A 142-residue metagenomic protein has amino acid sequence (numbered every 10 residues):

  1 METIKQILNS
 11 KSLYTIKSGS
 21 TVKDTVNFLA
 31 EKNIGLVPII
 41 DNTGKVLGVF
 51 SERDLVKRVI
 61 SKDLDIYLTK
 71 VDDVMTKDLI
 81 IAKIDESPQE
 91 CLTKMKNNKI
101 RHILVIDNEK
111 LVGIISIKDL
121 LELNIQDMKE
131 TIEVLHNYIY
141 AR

Functional and structural regions predicted by a protein language model:
M1-K11, S51-I81, D85-K96, I117-R142: Tandem CBS (Bateman) regulatory domains
Y14, I80, V112: Glycine-/small-residue-rich active-site loops that bind phosphorylated ligands and cofactors
T15, I103, I139-A141: Compositionally biased, intrinsically disordered low-complexity regions enriched in proline and serine
I16-N33, I40, I81-K99, I106: The conserved cystathionine-beta-synthase
D24, V46, R58: Short acidic/glycine-rich loop or secondary-structure boundary segments that cap or lie
L29-K32, V37-D54, M95, I103-K118: A glycine-centered beta-loop-beta connector
